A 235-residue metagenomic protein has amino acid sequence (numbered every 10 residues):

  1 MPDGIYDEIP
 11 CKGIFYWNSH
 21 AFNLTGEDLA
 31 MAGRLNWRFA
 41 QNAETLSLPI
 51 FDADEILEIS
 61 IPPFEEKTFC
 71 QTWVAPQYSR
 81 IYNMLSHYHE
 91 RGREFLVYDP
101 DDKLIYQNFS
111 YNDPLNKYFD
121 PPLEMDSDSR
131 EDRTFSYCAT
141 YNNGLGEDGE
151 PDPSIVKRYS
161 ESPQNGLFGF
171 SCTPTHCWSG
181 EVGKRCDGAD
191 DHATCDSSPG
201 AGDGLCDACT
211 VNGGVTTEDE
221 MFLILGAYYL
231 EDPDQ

Functional and structural regions predicted by a protein language model:
M1-Q235: Beta-strand-centric surfaces of beta-sandwich/beta-rich domains
